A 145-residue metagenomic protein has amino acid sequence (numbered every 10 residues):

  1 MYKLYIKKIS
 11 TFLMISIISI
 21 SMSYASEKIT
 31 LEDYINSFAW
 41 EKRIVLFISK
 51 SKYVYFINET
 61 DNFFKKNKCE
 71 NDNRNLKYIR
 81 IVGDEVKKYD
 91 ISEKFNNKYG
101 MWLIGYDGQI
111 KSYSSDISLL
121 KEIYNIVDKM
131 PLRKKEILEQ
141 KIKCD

Functional and structural regions predicted by a protein language model:
Y2-S10, I20-D145: Non-catalytic interaction/Regulatory regions outside core domains
S16-I17: Repetitive helical segments and hydrophobic/amphipathic motifs
